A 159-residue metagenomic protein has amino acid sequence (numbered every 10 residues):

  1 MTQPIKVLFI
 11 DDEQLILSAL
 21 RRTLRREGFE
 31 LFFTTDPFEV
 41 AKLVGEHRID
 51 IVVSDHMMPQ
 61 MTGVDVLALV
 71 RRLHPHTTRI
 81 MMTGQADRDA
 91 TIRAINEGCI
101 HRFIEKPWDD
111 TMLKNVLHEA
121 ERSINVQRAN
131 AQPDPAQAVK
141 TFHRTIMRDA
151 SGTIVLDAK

Functional and structural regions predicted by a protein language model:
T2, Q14-F33: Two-component/phosphorelay signaling modules centered on CheY-like receiver
I5, T35-D36, T62-D65: Acidic catalytic/metal-coordinating carboxylates
D11, D55, T83: Active-site residues of response regulator receiver
F33-I51: Acidic, metal-coordinating helix/loop segments flanking the phosphotransfer/catalytic sites of two-component signaling
K42, V64-T78, R93: Short amphipathic alpha-helix used as the core "switch/output" element in two-component signaling
M58: Receiver (REC) domain active-site loop signature in two-component systems and cognate sites in sensor histidine kinases
P107-L117, E121: C-terminal output helix
R122-K159: CheY-like receiver
